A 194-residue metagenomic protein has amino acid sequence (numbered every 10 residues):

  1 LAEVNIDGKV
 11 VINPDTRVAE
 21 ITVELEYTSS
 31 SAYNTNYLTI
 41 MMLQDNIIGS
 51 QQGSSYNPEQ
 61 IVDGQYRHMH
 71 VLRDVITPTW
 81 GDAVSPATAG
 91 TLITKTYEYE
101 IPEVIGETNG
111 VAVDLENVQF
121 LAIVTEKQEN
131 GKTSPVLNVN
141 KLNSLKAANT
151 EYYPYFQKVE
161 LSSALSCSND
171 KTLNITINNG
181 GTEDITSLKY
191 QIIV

Functional and structural regions predicted by a protein language model:
L1-Y155: Short, conserved sequence motifs used for protein processing/export or organelle targeting and for catalysis
V11-R17, S163-D170, D184: Short, solvent-exposed loop/linker segments at the N-terminal edge of repeated beta-sheet extracellular domains
R17-V23, N169-I175, L188: Structural beta-strand segments of beta-rich domains
Y27-S29, N174-G181: Asparagine-centered strand-capping/turn motif at beta-strand->loop junctions
S31-T35, D170, T182-S187: Short acidic/proline- and small/hydrophobic-mixed sequence motifs that coincide with surface turns and coil-to-beta
Y152-T176: Beta-sheet-dominated interaction scaffolds and their linkers
S187-V194: A surface/secretory-pathway sequence property marking extracellular, secreted, or lumenal proteins enriched
